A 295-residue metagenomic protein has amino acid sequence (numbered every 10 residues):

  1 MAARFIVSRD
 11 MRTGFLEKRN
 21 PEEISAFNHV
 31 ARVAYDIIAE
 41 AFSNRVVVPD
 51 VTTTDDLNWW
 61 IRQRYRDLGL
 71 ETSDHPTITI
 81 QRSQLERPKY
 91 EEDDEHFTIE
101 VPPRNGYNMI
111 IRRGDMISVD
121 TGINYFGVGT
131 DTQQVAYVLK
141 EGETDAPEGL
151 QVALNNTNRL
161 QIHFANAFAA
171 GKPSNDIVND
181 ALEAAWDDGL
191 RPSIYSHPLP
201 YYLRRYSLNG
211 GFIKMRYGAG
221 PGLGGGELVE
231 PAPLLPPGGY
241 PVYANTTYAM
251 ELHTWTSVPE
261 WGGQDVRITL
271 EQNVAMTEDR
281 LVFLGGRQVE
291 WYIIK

Functional and structural regions predicted by a protein language model:
M1-K295: Active-site neighborhoods and metal-handling regions in enzymes and metal-associated proteins
